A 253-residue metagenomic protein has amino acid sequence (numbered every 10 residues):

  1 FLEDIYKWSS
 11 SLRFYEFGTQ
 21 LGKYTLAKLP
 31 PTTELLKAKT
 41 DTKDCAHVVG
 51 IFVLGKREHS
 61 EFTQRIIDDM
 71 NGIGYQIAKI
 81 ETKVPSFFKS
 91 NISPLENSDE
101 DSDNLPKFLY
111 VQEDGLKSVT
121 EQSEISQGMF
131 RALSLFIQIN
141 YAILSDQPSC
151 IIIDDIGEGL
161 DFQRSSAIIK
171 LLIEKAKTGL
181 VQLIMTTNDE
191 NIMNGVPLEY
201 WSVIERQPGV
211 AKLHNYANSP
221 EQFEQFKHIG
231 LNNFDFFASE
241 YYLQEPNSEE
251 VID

Functional and structural regions predicted by a protein language model:
F1-A132, F236, V251-D253: Phosphate-coordinating catalytic segments in nucleotide- and nucleic-acid-processing enzymes
K43, S126-I139, L171, T186: Phosphate-binding glycine-rich loops of NTP-binding sites
I139-A142, K175: Hydrophobic helix-cap positions at the C-terminus of alpha-helices in RecA-like/P-loop ATPase nucleotide-binding cores
Y141-S149: Short basic/glycine-enriched coil/helix segment immediately N-terminal to the Walker B
C150-I152, I184: Structural motif
D154-I156: Walker B catalytic acidic pair
Q163-D253: C-terminal lobe/lid and adjacent interdomain/linker elements of RecA-like ASCE P-loop ATPase modules
